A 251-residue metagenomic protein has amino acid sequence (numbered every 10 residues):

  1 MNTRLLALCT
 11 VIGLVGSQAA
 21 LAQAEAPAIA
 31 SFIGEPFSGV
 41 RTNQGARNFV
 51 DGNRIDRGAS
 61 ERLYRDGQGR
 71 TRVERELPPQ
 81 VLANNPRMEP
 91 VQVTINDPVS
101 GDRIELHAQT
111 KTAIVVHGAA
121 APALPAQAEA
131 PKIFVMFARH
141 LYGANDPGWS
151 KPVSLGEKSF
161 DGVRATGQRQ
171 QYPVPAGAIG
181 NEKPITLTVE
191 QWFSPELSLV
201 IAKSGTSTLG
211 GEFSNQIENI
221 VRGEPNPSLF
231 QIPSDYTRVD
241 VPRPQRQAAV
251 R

Functional and structural regions predicted by a protein language model:
M1, L21-A22: N-terminal targeting leaders that route proteins to membranes or the secretory/organellar pathways
M1-L8: Bacterial N-terminal signal peptides that target proteins for export
L14-L21: C-terminal segment of classical bacterial N-terminal signal peptides
A24-R251: Extended soluble regions of mature proteins
